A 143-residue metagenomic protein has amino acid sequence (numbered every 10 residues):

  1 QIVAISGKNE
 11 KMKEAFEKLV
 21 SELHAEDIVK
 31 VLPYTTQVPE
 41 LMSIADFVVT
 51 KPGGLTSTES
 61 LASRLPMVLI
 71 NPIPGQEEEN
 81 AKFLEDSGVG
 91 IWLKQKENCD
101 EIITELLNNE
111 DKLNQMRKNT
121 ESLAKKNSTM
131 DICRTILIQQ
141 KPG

Functional and structural regions predicted by a protein language model:
Q1-I44: Donor-nucleotide binding loops and adjacent catalytic segments primarily of GT-B fold Leloir glycosyltransferases
K30-P33, G90-K96: Short acidic-hydrophobic, aromatic-tinged amphipathic segments that line or gate anion-handling sites
P39, S57-S63, K82: Short alpha-helical segment that forms part of, or immediately flanks, the ligand-binding pocket in carbohydrate-active
S43-P52: Acidic donor-binding loop of glycosyltransferase active sites
D46-F47, S63-P72, V89: Structural loop-to-beta junction motif characteristic of Rossmann-like glycosyltransferase folds
D86-S87, Q95-K112: C-terminal "capping" alpha-helix adjacent to the active site of nucleotide-linked donor transferases in cell-envelope
K112-K126: A short, well-ordered alpha-helix in the C-terminal region of glycosyltransferases
K125-G143: C-terminal alpha-helical cap of glycosyltransferases
